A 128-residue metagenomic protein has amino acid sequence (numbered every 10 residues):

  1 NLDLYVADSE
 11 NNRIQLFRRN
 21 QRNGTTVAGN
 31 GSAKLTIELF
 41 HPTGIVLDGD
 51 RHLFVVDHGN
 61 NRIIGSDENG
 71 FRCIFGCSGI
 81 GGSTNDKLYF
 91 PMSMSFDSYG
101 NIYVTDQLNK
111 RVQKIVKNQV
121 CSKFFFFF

Functional and structural regions predicted by a protein language model:
N1, L47-D50, F96-Y99: Residue-level detector of Asp-centered blade-edge/turn motifs that repeat once per structural unit in beta-propeller
D3-V6, L53-F54, N101-Y103: Conserved beta-propeller blade signature
S9, R19, H58, Q107 (+1 more regions): Short loop/turn segments immediately following the C-termini of beta-strands
N12-Q15, G24, N61-I63, K110-V112: Structural signal for beta-propeller blades
F17, G65-D67, I115: Hydrophobic/aromatic beta-strand positions that recur at structurally equivalent sites within the blades
N20-T43, E68-M92, S122-F128: Gly/Pro-rich loop segments of beta-rich domains
T36-G70: Loop/turn-rich, solvent-exposed surfaces of beta-rich toroidal or solenoidal domains
Y89-F128: Blade-level signature of beta-propeller repeat domains, shared across WD40, Kelch, NHL, RCC1 and BNR/Asp-box propellers
